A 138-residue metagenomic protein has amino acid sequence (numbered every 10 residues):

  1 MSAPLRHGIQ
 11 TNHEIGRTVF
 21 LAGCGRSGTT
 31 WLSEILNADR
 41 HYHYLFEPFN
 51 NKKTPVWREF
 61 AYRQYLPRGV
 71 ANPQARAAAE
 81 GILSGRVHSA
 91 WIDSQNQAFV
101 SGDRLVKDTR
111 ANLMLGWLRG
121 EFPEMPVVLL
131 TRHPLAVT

Functional and structural regions predicted by a protein language model:
M1-Q95: PAPS-dependent sulfotransferase catalytic core
S33, N96, L115-R119: Short amphipathic alpha-helical segments and helix-helix/interface helices
N37-D39, V100, F122: Short, well-ordered coil/turn elements that cap or connect secondary structure elements
N50, G102-V106, R110-T138: PAPS-dependent sulfotransferase catalytic domain
N96-G102: Short, surface-exposed connector motifs at secondary-structure boundaries
